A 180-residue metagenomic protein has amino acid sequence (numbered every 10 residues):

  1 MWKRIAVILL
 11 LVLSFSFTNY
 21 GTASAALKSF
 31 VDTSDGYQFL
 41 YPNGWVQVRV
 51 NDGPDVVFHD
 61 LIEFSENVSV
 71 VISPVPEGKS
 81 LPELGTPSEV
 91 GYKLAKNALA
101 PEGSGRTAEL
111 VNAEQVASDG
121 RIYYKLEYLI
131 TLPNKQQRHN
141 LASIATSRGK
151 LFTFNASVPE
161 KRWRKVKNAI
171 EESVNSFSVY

Functional and structural regions predicted by a protein language model:
M1-I5: Positively charged n-region of N-terminal signal peptides that target proteins for export
I8-S16: Bacterial N-terminal signal peptides
L11-V12, G21-A23: Cleavable N-terminal signal peptides
S24-D55: N-terminal "mature-domain start" segment
A26, V48-T146, L151: Conserved polar/disulfide-associated segments of primarily extracytoplasmic proteins
G36, L84-E89, E160-N168: Soluble non-cytosolic domains of exported or imported proteins
F39, N43, Y92, K96-N97 (+1 more regions): Solvent-exposed, polar/charged alpha-helical surfaces in well-ordered, non-transmembrane soluble domains, broadly
W45, R148-Y180: Surface-exposed amphipathic alpha-helical segments
